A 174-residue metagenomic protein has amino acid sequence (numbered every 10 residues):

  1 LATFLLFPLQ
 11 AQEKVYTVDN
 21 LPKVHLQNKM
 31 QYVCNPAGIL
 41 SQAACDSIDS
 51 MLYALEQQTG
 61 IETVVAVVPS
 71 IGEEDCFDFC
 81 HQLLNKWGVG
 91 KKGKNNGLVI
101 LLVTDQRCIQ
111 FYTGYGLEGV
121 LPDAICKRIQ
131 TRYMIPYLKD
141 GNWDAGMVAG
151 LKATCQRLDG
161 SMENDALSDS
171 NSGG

Functional and structural regions predicted by a protein language model:
L1-T17: Bacterial Sec-dependent N-terminal signal peptides
Q12-G173: Folded, non-transmembrane soluble domains that reside on the lumenal/extracytoplasmic side of membranes
